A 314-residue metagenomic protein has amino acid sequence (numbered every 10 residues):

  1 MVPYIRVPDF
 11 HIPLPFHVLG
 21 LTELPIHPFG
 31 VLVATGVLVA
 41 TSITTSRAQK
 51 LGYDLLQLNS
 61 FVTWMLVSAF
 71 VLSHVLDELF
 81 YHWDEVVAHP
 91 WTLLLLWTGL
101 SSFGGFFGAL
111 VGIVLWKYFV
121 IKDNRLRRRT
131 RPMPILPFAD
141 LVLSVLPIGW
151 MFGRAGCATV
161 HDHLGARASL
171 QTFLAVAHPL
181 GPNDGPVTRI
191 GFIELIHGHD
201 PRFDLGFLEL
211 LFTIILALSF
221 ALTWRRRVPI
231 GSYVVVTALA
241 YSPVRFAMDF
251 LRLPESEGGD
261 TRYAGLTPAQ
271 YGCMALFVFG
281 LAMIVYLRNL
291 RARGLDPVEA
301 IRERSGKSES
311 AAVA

Functional and structural regions predicted by a protein language model:
M1-A314: A feature for loop-to-transmembrane-helix boundaries and adjacent hydrophobic helices in multi-pass integral membrane
